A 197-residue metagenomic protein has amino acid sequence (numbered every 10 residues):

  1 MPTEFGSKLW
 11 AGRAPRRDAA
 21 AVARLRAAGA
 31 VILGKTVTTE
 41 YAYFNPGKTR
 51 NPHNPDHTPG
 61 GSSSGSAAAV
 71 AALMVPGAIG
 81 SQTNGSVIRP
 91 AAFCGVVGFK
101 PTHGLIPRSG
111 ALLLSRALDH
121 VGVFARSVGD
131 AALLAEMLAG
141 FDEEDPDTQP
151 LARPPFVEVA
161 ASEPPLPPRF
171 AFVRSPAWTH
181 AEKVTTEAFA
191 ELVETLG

Functional and structural regions predicted by a protein language model:
M1-D18: Enzymes and membrane/adaptor proteins characterized by extended Gly/Ser/Thr/Asp/Glu-rich, aromatic-dotted
M1-E4, V31-T38, L196: Conserved small-residue hinge/capping positions at short loops/turns that sit at secondary-structure boundaries within
S7-W10, P52-P55, T179-H180: Short, contiguous strand/loop micro-motifs
A14-A21, F189-V193: Short catalytic helix/loop segments, enriched in acidic residues and glycine and frequently bearing histidine
A14-P15, H57-P59, E182-T186: Charged, low-complexity surface patches
R17-F141: Short glycine/serine-rich loop segments
R26, T186, A190-G197: Class I S-adenosyl-L-methionine
K100-E187, E191: A short helix-breaking turn/cap at a secondary-structure junction
